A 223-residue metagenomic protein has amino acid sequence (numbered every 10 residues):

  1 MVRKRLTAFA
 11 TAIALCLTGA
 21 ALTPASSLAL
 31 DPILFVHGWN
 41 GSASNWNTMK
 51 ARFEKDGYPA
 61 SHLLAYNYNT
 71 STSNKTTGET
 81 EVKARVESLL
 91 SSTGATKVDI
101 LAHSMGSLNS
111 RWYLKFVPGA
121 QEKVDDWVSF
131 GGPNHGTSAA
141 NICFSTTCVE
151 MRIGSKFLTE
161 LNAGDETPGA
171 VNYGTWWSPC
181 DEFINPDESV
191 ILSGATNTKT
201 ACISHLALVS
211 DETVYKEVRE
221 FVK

Functional and structural regions predicted by a protein language model:
M1-I13: Bacterial N-terminal signal peptides that target proteins for export
C16-S26: C-terminal segment of classical bacterial N-terminal signal peptides
L28-H37, G57-A60, Y66, N74-E166: Serine-dependent carboxylesterase/thioesterase catalytic core of lipase-like alpha/beta-hydrolase/SGNH enzymes
L34, L64, V128, G174-W176 (+1 more regions): Hydrophobic/aromatic beta-strand patches that form the interior of the parallel beta-sheet core in alpha/beta enzyme
G41, T70-S73: Glycine-/small-residue-rich active-site loops that bind phosphorylated ligands and cofactors
S42-M49: The serine-hydrolase catalytic nucleophile loop
M49-Y58: A short, Lys/Arg-enriched amphipathic alpha-helix followed by its capping loop at the start of a domain
E150, L158, E166-K223: C-terminal catalytic-base region of ester-bond hydrolases, centering on the histidine of the charge-relay
